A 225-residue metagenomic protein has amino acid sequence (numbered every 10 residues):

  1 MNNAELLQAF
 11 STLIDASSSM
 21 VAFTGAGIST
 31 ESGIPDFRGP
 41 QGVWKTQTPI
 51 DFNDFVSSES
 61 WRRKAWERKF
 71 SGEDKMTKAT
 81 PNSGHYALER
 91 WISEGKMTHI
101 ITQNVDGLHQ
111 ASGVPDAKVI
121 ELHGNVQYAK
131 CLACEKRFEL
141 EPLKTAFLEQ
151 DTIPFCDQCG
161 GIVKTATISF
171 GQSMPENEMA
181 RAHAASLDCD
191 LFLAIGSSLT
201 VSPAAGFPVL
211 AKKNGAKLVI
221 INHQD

Functional and structural regions predicted by a protein language model:
M1-D225: Conserved catalytic core of sirtuin-type NAD+-dependent deacylases
